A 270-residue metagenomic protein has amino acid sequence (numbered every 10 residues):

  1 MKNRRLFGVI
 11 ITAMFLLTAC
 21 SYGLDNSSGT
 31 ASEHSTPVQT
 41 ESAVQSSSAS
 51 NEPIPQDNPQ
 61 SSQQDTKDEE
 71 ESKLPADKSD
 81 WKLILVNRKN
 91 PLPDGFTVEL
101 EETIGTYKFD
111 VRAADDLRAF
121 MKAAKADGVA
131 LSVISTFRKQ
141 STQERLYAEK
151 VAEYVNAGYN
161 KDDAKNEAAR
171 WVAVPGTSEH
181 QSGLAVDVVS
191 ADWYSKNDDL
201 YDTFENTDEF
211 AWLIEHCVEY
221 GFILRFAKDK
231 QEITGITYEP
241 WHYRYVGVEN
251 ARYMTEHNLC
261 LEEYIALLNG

Functional and structural regions predicted by a protein language model:
K2-N26: Sec-dependent N-terminal signal peptides of Gram-positive bacterial secreted proteins and lipoproteins
C20-G270: Extracytoplasmic cell-surface/polysaccharide-interacting catalytic and binding patches
